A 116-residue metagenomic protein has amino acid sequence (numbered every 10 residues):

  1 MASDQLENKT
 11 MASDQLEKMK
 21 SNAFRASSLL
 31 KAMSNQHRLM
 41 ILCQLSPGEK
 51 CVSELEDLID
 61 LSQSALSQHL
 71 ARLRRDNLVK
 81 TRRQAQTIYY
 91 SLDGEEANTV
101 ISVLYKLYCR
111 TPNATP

Functional and structural regions predicted by a protein language model:
A2-R25, A97-P116: Amphipathic alpha-helical dimerization/coiled-coil segments that flank or bridge DNA-binding/regulatory modules
S21-S64, Q84, I88-E96: N-terminal helix-turn-helix DNA-binding core of bacterial DNA-binding proteins
D57, R74-R75: Alpha-helical residues within the helix-turn-helix
H69: Residues within the DNA-recognition helix of helix-turn-helix
